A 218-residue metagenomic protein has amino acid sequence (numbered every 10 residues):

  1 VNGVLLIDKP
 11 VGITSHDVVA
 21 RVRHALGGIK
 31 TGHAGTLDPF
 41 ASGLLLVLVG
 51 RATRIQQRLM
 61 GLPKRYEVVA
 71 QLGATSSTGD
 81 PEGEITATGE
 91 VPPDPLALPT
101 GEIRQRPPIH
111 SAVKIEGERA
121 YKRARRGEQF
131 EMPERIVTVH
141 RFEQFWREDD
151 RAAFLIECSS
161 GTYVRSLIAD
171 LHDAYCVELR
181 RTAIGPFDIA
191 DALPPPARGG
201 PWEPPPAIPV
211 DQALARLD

Functional and structural regions predicted by a protein language model:
V1-D218: Catalytic/RNA-binding core of pseudouridine synthases
